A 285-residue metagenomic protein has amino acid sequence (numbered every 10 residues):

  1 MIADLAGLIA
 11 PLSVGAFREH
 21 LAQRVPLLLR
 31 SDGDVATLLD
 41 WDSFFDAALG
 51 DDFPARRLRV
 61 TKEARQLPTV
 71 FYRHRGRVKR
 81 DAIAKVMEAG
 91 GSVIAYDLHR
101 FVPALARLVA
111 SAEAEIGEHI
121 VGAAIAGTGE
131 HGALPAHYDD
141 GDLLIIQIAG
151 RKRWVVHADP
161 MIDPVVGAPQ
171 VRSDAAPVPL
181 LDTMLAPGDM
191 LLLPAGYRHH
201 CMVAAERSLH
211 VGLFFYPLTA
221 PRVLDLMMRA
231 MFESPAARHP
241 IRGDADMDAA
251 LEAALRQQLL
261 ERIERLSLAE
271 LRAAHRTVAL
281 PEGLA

Functional and structural regions predicted by a protein language model:
M1-A10, D174-M184, H200-A285: Fe(II)/2-oxoglutarate
M1-A126, R242-M247, R256-A285: Transition-metal
L38-L39, L134-Y138, I146, M202: Short histidine-centered beta-strand/loop micro-motifs that create catalytic or ligand/metal-coordination sites
G117, G141-D142, M161-V165, V171 (+1 more regions): A short alpha->loop->secondary-structure connector
A126-G129, D139-P160, S173, Y216: Short, conserved beta-strand element in jelly-roll/cupin
I148, T183-A204: Conserved metal-binding segment of the jelly-roll/cupin
K152-P187: A short beta-strand-loop-beta hairpin characteristic of the jelly-roll/cupin
